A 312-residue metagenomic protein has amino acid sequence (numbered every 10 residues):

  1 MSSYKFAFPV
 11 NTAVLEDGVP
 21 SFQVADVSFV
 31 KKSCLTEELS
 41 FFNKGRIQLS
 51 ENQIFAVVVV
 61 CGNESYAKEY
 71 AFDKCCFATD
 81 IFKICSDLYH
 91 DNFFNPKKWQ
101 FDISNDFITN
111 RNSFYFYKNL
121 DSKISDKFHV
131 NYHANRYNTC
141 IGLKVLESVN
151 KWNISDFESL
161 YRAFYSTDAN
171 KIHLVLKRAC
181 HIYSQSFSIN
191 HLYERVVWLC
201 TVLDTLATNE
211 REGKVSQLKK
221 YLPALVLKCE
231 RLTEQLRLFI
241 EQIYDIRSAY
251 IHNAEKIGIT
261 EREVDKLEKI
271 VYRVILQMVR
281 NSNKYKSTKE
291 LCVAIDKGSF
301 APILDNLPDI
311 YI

Functional and structural regions predicted by a protein language model:
M1-E194, T201, V264-D265, V274 (+1 more regions): Charged, non-catalytic interaction/linker regions at domain boundaries that couple catalytic cores to substrate
A163-A169, F187, L206-A207, E230-L236: A ubiquitous short alpha-helical element
I172-V175, R211-Y221, L236-S248: A glycine-rich, aromatic-flanked flexible loop/lid motif
R178, E194-L199, K214, L218 (+2 more regions): Residue-level detector of well-ordered alpha-helical segments, enriched for hydrophobic/aromatic packing positions
Y183-F187, L227-C229, H252-I257: Glycine- and acidic
V196, Q235-Q242, I246-C292: Charge-enriched, short contiguous segments at helix-coil
V197-E234: Flexible secondary-structure boundary motifs
L206-A207, K219-P223, K228, A249 (+1 more regions): Extended, amphipathic alpha-helical scaffolds
